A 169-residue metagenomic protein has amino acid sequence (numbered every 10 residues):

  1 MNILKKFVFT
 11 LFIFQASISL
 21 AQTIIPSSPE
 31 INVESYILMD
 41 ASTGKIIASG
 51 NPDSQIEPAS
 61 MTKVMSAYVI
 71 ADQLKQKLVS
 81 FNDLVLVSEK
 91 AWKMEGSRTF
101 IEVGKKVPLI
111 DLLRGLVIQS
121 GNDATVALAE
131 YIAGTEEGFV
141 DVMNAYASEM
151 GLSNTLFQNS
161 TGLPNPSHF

Functional and structural regions predicted by a protein language model:
M1-K6: Positively charged n-region of N-terminal signal peptides that target proteins for export
F7-A16: Bacterial N-terminal signal peptides
A21-F169: Active-site-adjacent loops and short helices of periplasmic peptidoglycan-processing enzymes
